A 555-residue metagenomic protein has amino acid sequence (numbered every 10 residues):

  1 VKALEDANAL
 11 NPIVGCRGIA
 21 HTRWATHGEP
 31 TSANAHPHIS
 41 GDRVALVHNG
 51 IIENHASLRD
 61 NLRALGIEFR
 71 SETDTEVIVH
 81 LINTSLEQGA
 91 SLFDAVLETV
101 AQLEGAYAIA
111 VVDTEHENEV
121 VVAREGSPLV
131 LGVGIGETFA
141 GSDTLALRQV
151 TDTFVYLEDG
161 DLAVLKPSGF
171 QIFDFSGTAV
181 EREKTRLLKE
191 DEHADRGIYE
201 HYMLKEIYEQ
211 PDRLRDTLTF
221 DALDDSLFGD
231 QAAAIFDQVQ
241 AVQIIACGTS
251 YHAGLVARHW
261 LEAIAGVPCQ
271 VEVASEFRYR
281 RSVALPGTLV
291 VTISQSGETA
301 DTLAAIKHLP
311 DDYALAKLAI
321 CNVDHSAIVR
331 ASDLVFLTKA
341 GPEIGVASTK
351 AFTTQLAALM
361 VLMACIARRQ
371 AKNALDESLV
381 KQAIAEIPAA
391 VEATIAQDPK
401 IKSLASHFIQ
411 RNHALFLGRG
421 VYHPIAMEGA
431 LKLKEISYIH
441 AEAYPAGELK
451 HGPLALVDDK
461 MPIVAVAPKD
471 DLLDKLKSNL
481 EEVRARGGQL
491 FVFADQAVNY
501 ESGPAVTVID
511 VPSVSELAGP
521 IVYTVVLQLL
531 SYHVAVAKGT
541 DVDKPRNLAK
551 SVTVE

Functional and structural regions predicted by a protein language model:
V1-R196, E200-H201, E209-F220, D224-Q240 (+3 more regions): Conserved short alpha-helical segments that host acidic/polar catalytic motifs at enzyme active sites
R17, V44, A241-Q243, L289 (+3 more regions): Structural motif
A20-A33, T217-A234, A257-I293, T299 (+1 more regions): Glycine-rich oxoanion-binding loops at beta->alpha junctions
P37, V121-V122, F154-V155, L162-V164 (+11 more regions): Replace "in large, NTP-powered and nucleic-acid-processing enzymes" with "in large, NTP-powered factors and other
L103-E137, L404, I409-E435, D470 (+1 more regions): Acidic/histidine-rich
G177, S502-P504, D510, V514-E555: Generic C-terminus detector
Q210-Q243, L334-P462, A535-E555: Active-site phosphate/pyrophosphate-binding segments
D237-E386, R419, V466-V511, L530 (+1 more regions): Glycine-rich phosphate-binding loops that contact phosphosugars or nucleotide phosphates
